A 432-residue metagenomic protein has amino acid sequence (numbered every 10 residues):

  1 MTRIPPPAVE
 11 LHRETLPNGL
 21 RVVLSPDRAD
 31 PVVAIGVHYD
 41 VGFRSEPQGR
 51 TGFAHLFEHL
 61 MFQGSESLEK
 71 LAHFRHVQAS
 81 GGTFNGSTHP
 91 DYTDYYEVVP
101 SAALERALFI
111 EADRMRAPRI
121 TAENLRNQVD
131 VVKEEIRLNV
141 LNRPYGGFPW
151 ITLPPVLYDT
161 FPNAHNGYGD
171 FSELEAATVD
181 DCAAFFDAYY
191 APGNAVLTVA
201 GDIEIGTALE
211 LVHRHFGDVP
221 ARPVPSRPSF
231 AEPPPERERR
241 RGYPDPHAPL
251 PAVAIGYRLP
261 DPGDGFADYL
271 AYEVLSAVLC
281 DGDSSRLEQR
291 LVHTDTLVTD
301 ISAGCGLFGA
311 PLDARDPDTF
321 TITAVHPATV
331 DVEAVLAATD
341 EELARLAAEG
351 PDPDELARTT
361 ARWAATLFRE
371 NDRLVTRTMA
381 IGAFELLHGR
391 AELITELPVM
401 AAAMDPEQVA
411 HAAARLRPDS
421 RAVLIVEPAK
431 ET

Functional and structural regions predicted by a protein language model:
T2-I4, D159, G167, P192 (+2 more regions): An aromatic/glycine/proline-enriched structural segment found at the starts of mature extracellular/organellar domains
T2-I4, V196-T198, L346, D354-T432: C-terminal regions of mature proteins
G19, D27-V77, F266-L279, E288-L291: Active/ligand-binding-proximal structured segments within catalytic/core domains that scaffold catalytic residues
G19, V37, H55, V77 (+14 more regions): Buried hydrophobic packing residues in well-ordered domains
Y39, S65-E66, K70-F185, E341 (+1 more regions): Acidic/histidine-enriched segments that form metal/cofactor-coordinating and catalytic pocket/exosite environments
R119-R137, F148, E204, P223-R237 (+4 more regions): Acidic/histidine-enriched alpha-helical segments
V129, L138, V179-H215, S420-R421: Non-catalytic, conformational "gating/processing" segments within enzyme and secreted inhibitor domains
A254-R258, L279-V325: A structural supersecondary motif
